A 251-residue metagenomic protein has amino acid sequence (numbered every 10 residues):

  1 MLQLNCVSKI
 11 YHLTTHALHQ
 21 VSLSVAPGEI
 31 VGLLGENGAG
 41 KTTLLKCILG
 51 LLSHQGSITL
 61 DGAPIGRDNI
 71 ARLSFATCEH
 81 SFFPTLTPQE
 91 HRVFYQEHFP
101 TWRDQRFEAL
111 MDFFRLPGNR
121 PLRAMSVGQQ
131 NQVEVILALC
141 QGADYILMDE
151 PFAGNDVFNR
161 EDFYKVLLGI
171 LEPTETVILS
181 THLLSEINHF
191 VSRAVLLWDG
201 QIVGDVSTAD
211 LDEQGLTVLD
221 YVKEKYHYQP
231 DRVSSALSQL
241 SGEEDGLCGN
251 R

Functional and structural regions predicted by a protein language model:
M1-Q20, P27: A short, flexible loop at the N-terminus of ABC-type nucleotide-binding domains that lies
L34-E36: The feature captures the beta-strand-to-loop junction immediately N-terminal to the Walker
L49: Helix-to-loop junction immediately C-terminal to a conserved catalytic motif
G56-A71: Conserved ABC transporter NBD signature motif
T77-V133: ABC-family P-loop ATPase nucleotide-binding domains
I146-E150, N155: Catalytic Walker B motif of ABC-type/P-loop ATPase nucleotide-binding domains
V157-N159: Helix N-cap at the start of a conserved alpha-helix in ABC-type nucleotide-binding domains
